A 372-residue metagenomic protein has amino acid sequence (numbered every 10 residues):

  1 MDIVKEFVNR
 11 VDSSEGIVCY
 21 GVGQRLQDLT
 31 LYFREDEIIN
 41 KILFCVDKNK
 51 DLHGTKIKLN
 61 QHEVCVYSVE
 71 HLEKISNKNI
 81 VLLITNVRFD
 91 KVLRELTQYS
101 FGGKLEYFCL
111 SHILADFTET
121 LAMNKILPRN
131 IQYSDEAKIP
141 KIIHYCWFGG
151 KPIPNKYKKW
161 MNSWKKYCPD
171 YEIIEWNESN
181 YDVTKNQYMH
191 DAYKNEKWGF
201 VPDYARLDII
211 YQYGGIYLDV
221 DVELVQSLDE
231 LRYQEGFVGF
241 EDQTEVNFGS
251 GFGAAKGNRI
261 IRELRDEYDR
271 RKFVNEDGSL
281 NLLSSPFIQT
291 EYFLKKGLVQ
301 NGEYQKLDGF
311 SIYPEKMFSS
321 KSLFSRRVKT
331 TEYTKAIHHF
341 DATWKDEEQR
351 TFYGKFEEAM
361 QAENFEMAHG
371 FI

Functional and structural regions predicted by a protein language model:
M1-G16, Q27-D28, E35, K48 (+2 more regions): Glycosyltransferase-associated regions of secretory-pathway enzymes, highlighting luminal stem/catalytic domains
C19, Y217: Short glycine-aspartate micro-motif
V22: Glycine-rich Rossmann-fold phosphate-binding loop(s) that bind the pyrophosphate of adenine dinucleotide cofactors
D36-N40, E73-S76, Y99-S100: Short, conserved loop/helix-junction motifs that constitute active-site signature segments in enzyme catalytic cores
N40-K58: NAD(P)-binding Rossmann-fold cofactor-contacting core
L52, V66-Y67: Plant-skewed but cross-kingdom recognition/interaction modules and surfaces
Y67-K78, Q187: Short amphipathic alpha-helix with an adjacent loop that forms part of the alpha/beta core around
D203-G215: Small-residue hinge/turn detector
